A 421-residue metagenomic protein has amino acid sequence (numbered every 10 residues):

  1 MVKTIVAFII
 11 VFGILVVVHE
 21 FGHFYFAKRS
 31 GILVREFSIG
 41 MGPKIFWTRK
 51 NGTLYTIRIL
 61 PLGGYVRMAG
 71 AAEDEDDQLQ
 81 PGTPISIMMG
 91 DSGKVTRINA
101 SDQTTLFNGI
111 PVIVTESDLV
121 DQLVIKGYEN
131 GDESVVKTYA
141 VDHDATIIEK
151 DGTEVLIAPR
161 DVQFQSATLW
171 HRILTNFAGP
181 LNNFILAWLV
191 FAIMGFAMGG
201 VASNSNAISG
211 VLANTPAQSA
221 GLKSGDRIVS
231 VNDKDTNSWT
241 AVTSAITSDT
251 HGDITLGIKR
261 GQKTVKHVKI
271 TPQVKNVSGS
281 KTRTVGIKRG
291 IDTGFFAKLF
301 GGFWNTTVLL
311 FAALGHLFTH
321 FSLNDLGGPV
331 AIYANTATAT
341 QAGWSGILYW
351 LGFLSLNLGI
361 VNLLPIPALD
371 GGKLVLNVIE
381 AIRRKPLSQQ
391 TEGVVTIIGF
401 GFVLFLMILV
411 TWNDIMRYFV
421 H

Functional and structural regions predicted by a protein language model:
M1-A7, D161-L181: Membrane-entry signal-anchor segments at the cytosolic-membrane interface, especially the N-terminal signal anchor
K3-D91, A100-D151, V155, G225 (+2 more regions): Small-residue-rich helix-interface/hinge motifs
A7, V11, Y349, F353 (+1 more regions): Alpha-helical transmembrane segments of integral membrane proteins
I10, L181-G195: Hydrophobic membrane-insertion alpha-helices, especially the h-region of bacterial N-terminal signal peptides
I147-W170, M198, A202-N206, G210-T215 (+5 more regions): Functional transmembrane alpha-helices
P180-I185, W344-L363, L369: Pore domain of cation channels
A217-W239: Conserved PDZ fold ligand-binding element
V394-R417: Final/C-terminal transmembrane alpha-helix of multipass membrane proteins
